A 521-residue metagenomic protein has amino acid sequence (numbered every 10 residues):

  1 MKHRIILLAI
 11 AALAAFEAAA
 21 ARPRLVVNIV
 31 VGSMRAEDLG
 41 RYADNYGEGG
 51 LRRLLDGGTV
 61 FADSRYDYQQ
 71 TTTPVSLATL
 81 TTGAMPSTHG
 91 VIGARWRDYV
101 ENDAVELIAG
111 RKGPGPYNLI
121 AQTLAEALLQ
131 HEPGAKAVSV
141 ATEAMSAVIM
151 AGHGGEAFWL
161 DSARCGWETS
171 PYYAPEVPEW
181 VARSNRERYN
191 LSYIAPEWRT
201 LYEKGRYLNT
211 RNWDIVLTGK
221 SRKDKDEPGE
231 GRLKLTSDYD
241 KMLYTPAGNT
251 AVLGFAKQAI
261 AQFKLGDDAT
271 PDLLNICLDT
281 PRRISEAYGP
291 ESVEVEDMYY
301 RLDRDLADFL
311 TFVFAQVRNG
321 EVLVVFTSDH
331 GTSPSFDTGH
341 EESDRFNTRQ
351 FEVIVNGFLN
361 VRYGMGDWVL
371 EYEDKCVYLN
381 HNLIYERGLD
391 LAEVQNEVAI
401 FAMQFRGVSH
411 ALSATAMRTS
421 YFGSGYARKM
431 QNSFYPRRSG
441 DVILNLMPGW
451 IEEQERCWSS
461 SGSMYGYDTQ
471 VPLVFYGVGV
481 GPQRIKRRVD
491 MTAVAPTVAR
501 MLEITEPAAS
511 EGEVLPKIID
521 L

Functional and structural regions predicted by a protein language model:
I10-A19: Hydrophobic h-region of N-terminal signal peptides that target proteins for export in Gram-negative bacteria
R24-R35, L54, L80, L128 (+7 more regions): Beta-strand elements within well-structured catalytic alpha/beta cores of enzymes that handle phosphate/sulfate esters
R35-Y42, S64-D67, G110-G115, Y239-P246 (+4 more regions): Second-shell loop/turn segments in exported
D38, M242-D268, P281-V322, E397 (+1 more regions): A long, amphipathic alpha-helix that forms part of the scaffold/cap immediately adjacent to metal-dependent active
L39-S87, K136-V140: Short, structured active-site-proximal loop/turn typified by the sulfatase FGly-forming signature C/S-X-P-X-R
Y46, T72, A94-G113, A121 (+6 more regions): Secreted, luminal/periplasmic, and some membrane-associated catalytic domains that remodel anionic oxygen-ester
G93-T270, D279-E286, R406, H410 (+1 more regions): His/Asp/Glu-rich, glycine-adjacent segments that coordinate divalent cations and/or stabilize oxyanion chemistry on
Q350-A392, S460-L502, I518-L521: Substrate-binding rim/cap in mid-to-C-terminal beta-strand-loop elements of soluble/periplasmic
